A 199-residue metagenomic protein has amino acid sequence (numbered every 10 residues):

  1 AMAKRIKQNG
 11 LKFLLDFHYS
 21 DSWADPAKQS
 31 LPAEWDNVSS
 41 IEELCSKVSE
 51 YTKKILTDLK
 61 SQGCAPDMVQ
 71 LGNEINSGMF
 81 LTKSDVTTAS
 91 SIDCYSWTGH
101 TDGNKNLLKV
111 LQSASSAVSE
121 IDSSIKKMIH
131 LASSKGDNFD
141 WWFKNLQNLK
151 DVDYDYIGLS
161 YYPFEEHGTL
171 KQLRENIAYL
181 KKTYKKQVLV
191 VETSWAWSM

Functional and structural regions predicted by a protein language model:
A1-G103, L108-K126, A132: Substrate-binding cleft and catalytic face of glycoside hydrolase catalytic domains, especially the flexible beta-alpha
E120-K127, S134-M199: Glycoside hydrolase catalytic-domain groove-lining segments
